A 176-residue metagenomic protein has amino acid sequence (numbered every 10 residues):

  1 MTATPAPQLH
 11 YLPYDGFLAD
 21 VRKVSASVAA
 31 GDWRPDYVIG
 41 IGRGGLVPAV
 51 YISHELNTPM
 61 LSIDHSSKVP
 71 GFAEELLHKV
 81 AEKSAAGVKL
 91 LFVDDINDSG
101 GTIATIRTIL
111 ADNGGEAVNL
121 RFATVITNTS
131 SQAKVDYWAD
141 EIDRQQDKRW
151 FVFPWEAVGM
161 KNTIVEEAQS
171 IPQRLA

Functional and structural regions predicted by a protein language model:
M1-A176: PRPP-associated nucleotide enzymes
